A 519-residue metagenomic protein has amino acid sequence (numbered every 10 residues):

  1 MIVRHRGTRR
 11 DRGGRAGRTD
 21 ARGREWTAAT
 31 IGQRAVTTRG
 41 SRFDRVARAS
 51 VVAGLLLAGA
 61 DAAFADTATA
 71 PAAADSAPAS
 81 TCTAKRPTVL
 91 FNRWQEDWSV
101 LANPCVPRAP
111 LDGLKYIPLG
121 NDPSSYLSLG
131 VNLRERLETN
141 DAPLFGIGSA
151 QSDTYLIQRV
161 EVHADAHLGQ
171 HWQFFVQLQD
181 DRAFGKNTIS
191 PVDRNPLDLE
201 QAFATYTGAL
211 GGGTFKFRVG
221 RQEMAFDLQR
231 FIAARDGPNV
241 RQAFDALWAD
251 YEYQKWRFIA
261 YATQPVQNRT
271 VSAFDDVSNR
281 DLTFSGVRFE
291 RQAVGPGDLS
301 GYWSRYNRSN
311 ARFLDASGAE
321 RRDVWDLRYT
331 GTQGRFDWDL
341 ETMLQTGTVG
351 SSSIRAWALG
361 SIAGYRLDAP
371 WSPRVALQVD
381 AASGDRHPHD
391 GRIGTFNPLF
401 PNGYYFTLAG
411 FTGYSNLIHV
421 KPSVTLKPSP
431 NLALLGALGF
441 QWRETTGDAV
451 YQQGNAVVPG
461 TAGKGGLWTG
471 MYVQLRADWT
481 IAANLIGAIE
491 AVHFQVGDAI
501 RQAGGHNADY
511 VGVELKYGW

Functional and structural regions predicted by a protein language model:
I2-V3, G32-F43, A60-S152, H163 (+5 more regions): N-terminal periplasmic/intermembrane-space "pro-region" immediately following the signal or transit peptide
A47-G59: Bacterial N-terminal signal peptides
A84-R108, D315, E341-T342, S352-G463: Extracellular/periplasmic loop regions
C105-L129, D165-H171, A209-F215, A249 (+6 more regions): Short loop/turn motifs that connect adjacent beta-strands in outer-membrane beta-barrel proteins
L133-D141, L178-F184, R221-A225, Y253-K255 (+8 more regions): Transmembrane beta-strands of outer-membrane beta-barrel pores
T139-Q158, L168-G213, Q229-A234, V271 (+6 more regions): Surface-exposed loop and membrane-interface regions of Gram-negative outer-membrane beta-barrel proteins
L210-F217, F231-H389, K427, G447 (+3 more regions): Signature for the C-terminal beta-barrel architecture of outer-membrane proteins
I481-E514, G518: Predominantly the C-terminal beta-signal and adjacent terminal strand-loop region of outer-membrane beta-barrel
